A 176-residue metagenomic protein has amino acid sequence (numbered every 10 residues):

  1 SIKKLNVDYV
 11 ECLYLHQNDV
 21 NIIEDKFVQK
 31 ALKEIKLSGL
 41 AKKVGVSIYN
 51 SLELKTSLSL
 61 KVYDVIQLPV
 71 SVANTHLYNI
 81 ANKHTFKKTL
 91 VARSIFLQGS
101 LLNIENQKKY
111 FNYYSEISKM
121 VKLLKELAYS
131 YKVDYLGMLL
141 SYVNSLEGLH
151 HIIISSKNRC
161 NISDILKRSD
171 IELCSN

Functional and structural regions predicted by a protein language model:
I2-I22: Active-site groove signature of glycoside hydrolases
Q17-S175: Beta/alpha (TIM)-barrel catalytic core signal, keyed to glycine-rich beta->alpha loops juxtaposed to Asp/Glu that bind
